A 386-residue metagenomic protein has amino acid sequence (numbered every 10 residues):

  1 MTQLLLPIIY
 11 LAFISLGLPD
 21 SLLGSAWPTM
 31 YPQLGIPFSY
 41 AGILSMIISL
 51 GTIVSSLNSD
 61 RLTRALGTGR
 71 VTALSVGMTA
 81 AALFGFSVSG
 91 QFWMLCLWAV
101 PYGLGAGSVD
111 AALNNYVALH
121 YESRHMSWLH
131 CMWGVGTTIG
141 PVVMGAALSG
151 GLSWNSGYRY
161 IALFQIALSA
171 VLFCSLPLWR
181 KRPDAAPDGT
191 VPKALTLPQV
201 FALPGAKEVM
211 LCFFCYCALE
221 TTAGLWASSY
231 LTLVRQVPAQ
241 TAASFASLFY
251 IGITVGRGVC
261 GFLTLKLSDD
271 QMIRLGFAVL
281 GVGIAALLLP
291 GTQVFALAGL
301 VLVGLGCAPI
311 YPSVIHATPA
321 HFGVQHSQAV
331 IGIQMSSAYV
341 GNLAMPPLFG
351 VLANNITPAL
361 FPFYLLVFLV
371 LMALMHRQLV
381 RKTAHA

Functional and structural regions predicted by a protein language model:
L23-G24, P204-S247, I251-T254: Extracytoplasmic gate region of multi-pass secondary transporters
M30-Y31, L62-T63, V143-L152, L231-T232 (+2 more regions): Interfacial helix-cap and linker-helix signal at transmembrane-aqueous boundaries of multi-pass secondary transporters
G35, G67, V88-W93, Q236 (+2 more regions): Helix-breaking motifs and short loop linkers at transmembrane-helix boundaries and internal kinks in secondary membrane
V54-W93: Conserved MFS/SLC helix-loop-helix module at the cytosolic interface between two early adjacent transmembrane helices
S55-G67, G256-D269, A353-N354: Helix-to-loop junctions at the C-terminal end of transmembrane segments in multipass secondary transporters
W98-M132: Cytoplasmic helix-loop-helix junction between adjacent transmembrane helices in 12-TM secondary transporters
L129-R180: Helix-loop-helix hairpin linking two adjacent transmembrane segments in secondary transporters
H321-P358: A late C-terminal transmembrane helix in Major Facilitator Superfamily
